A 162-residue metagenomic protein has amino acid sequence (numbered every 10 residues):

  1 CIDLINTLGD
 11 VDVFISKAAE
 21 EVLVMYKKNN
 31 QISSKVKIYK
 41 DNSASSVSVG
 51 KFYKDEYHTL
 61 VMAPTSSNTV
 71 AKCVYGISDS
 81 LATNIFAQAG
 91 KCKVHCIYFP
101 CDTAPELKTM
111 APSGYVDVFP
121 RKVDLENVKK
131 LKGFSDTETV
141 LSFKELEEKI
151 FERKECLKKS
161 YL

Functional and structural regions predicted by a protein language model:
C1-L162: A cross-family phosphate/adenosyl-ligand binding-site feature
